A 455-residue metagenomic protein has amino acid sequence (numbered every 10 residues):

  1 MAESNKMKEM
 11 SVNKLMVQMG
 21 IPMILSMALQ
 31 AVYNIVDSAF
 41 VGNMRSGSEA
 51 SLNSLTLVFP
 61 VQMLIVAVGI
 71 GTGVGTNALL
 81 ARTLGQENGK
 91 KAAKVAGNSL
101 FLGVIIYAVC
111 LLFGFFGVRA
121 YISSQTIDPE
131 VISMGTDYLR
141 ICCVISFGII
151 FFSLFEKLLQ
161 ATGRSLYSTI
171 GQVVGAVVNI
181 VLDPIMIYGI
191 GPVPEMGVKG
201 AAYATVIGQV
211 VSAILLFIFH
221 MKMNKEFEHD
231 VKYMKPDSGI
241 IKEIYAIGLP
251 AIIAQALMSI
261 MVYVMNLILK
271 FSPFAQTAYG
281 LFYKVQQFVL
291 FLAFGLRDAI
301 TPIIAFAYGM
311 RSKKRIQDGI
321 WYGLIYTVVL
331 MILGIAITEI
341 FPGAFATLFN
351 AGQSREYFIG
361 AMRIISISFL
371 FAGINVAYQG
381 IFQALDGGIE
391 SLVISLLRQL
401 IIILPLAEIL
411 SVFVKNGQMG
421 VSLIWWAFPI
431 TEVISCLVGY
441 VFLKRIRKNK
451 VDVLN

Functional and structural regions predicted by a protein language model:
M1-G20, L80-F147, V193-L249, I304-S368 (+1 more regions): Short alpha-helical transmembrane segments in multi-pass integral membrane proteins
M7-G47, P60-G75, L79, V104-L111 (+5 more regions): N-terminal transmembrane alpha-helices
Q18-D37, I141, G175, G208-S212 (+4 more regions): Transmembrane helical elements of multi-pass membrane transporters/channels
M23, M27, A39, A78 (+16 more regions): Transmembrane alpha-helix boundary and packing residues in multipass membrane permease domains and related
A28, V32-N53, I122-P129, I187-M196 (+5 more regions): Helix-terminus/linker motif at the lipid-water interface of multi-pass membrane proteins
E49-P60, G135, L139, P273-F288 (+2 more regions): Small-residue hotspots at the loop-to-helix junctions and early N-terminal turns of transmembrane alpha-helices
L52-L112, I149-S168, A278-P342, A372-D386 (+1 more regions): Small-residue-rich hydrophobic transmembrane alpha-helices
G73, C142-Q160, S168-A176, A201-L216 (+4 more regions): Short runs within selected transmembrane alpha-helices of multi-pass transporters and secretion channels
